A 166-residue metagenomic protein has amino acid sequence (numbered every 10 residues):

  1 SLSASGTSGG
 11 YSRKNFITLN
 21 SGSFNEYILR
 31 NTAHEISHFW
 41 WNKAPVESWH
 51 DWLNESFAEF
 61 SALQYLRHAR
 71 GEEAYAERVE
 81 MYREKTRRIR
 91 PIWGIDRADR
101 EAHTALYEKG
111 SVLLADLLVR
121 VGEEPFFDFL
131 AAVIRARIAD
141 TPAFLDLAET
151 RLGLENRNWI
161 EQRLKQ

Functional and structural regions predicted by a protein language model:
S1-H50, S61: Juxtacatalytic substrate-recognition/specificity segment
T7-R13, L66-G71, A136-A143: Secretory-pathway/luminal and periplasmic proteins that interact with or process carbohydrate-rich
G22, H50-P91, L154-I160: Post-HExxH zinc-binding segment in Zn-dependent metallohydrolases
W40-A44, S48, S61-A69, V121 (+3 more regions): A generic secondary-structure signal for well-formed alpha-helical elements
E73-S111, L117: Long, well-structured alpha-helical subdomains associated with metal-dependent extracellular/ecto-lumenal hydrolases
D96, H103-T104, E108-Q166: Amphipathic alpha-helical substructures
